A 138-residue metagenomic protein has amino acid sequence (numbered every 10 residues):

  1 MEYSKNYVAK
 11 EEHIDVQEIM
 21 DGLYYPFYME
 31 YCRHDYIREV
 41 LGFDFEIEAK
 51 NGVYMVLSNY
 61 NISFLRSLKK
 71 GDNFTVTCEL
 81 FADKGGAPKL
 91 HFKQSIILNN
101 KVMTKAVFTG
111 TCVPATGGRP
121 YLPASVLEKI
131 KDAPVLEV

Functional and structural regions predicted by a protein language model:
M1-L57, T111, A115-V138: Hot-dog-fold acyl-thioester-processing enzymes
L57-N59, H91: Short coil/loop residues immediately preceding or within conserved phosphate-binding loops of NTP-utilizing enzyme
F64, K69-N73, F81-V138: HotDog/MaoC-like acyl-thioester-processing domains
